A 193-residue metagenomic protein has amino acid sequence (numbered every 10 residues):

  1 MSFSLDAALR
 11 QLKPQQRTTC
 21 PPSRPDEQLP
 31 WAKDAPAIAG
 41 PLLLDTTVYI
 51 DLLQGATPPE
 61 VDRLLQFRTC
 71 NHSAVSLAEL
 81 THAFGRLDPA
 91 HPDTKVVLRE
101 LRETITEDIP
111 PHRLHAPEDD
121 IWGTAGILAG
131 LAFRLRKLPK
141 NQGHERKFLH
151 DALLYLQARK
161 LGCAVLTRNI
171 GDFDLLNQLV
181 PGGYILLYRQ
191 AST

Functional and structural regions predicted by a protein language model:
M1-D34, Y155, R159-T193: Acidic, PIN/NYN-like endoribonuclease modules and their adjacent C-terminal/linker elements
M1-E103: Short, well-structured N-terminal submotif of metal-dependent ribonuclease cores
S2-P14, D26-Q28, H82-L87, H112-A164: Active-site neighborhoods of divalent-metal-dependent phosphate/nucleic-acid chemistry enzymes
D45, D151, N169: Acidic active-site catalytic centers that drive phospho-/nucleotidyl reactions and related ester hydrolyses
V48-Y49, I121, L154, G171-F173: Alpha-helix capping/helix-boundary segments
C70, L114-H115, Y184-L186: Conserved beta-strand scaffold positions in the cores of enzyme catalytic domains, especially in NTP/NDP-utilizing
E79, T124, L175: Phosphate- and divalent-cation-binding pockets in alpha/beta enzyme and binding domains that engage nucleotide-derived
L101-P117: Low-complexity, serine/threonine/proline-enriched polar segments
